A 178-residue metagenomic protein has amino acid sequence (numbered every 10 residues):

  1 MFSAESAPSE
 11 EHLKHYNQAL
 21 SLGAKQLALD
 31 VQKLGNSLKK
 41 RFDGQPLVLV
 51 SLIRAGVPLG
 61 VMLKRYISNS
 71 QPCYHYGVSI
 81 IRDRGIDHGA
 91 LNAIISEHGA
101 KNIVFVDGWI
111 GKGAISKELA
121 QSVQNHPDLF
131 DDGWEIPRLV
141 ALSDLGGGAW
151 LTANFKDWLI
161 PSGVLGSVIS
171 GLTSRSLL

Functional and structural regions predicted by a protein language model:
M1-L178: PRPP-associated nucleotide enzymes
